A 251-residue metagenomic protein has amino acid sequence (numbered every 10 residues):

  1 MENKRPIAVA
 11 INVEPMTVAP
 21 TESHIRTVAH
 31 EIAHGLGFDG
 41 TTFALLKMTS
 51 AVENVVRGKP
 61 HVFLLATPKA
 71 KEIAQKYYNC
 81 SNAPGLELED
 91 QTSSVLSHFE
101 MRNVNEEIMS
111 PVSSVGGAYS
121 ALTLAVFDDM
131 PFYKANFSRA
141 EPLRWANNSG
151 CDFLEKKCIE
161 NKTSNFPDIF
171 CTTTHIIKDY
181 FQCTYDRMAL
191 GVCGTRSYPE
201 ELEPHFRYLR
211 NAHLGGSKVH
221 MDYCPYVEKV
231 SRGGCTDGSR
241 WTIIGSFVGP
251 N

Functional and structural regions predicted by a protein language model:
M1-A29, G35-N251: Extracellular zinc-dependent metalloprotease catalytic-domain scaffold
